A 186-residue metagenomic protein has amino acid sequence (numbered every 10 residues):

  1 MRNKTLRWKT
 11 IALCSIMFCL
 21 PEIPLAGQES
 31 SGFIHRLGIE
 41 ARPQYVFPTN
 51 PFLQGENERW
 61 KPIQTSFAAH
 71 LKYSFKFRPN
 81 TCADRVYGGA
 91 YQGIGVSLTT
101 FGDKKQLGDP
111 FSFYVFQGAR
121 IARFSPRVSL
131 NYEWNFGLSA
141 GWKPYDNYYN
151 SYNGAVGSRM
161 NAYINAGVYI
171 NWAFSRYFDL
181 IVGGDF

Functional and structural regions predicted by a protein language model:
M1-G38, V128-L130, W172-F178: Bacterial Sec-dependent N-terminal signal peptides
G27-K76: Short glycine/proline- and aromatic-enriched beta-strand/turn motifs that initiate or cap beta-hairpins
Q28-I34, R78-G89, K105-L107, A122-L130 (+1 more regions): Short loop/turn motifs that connect adjacent beta-strands in outer-membrane beta-barrel proteins
F33, I63-A69, L107-F113, S158-I164: Residues that define the transmembrane beta-barrel architecture of outer-membrane proteins
H35-I39, A90-I94, F113, V128-F136 (+1 more regions): Transmembrane beta-strands of outer-membrane beta-barrel proteins
I39, A69-F75, V115-I121, W134-L138 (+2 more regions): Residues on the lipid-exposed face of transmembrane beta-strands in outer-membrane beta-barrel proteins
A41-F47, F75-F77, V96-G102, F136-P144 (+1 more regions): Transmembrane beta-strands of outer-membrane beta-barrel pores
G55-R59, F101-K104, N150-V156: Extracellular loop and loop/strand-boundary signature of outer-membrane beta-barrel proteins
